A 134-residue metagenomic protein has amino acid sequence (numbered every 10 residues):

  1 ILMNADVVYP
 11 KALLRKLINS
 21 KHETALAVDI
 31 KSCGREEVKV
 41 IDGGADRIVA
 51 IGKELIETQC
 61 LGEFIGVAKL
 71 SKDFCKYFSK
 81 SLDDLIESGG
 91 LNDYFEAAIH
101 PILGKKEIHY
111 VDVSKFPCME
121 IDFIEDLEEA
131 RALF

Functional and structural regions predicted by a protein language model:
I1-V8: Short beta-strand-to-loop acidic/aromatic patch adjacent to the donor-nucleotide binding site
D6, D29, E37, E120-D122 (+1 more regions): Acidic side chains
Y9-I86: Conserved core of the sugar-phosphate nucleotidyltransferase
L61-F134: Conserved alpha/beta core of the MobA/IspD/sugar-nucleotide pyrophosphorylase nucleotidyltransferase superfamily
